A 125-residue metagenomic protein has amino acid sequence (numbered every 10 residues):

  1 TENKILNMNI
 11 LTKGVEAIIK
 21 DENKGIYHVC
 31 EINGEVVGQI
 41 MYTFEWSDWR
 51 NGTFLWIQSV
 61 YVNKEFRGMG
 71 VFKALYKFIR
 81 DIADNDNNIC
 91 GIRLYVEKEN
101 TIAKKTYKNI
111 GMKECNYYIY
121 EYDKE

Functional and structural regions predicted by a protein language model:
T1-G52, Q58, Y76, I82 (+1 more regions): Acetyl-CoA-dependent GNAT
E45-S47, E65, E99, E125: Short coil/turn motifs at secondary-structure junctions
I57-R67: A short, internal acetyl-CoA/4′-phosphopantetheine-binding micro-motif in the GNAT/acyltransferase core
G70: Glycine-rich phosphate-binding loop
K73-K77, K98-Y122: Conserved active-site alpha-helix within GNAT-family acetyltransferase domains
A83-Y95: Conserved GNAT acetyl-CoA-binding A-motif
